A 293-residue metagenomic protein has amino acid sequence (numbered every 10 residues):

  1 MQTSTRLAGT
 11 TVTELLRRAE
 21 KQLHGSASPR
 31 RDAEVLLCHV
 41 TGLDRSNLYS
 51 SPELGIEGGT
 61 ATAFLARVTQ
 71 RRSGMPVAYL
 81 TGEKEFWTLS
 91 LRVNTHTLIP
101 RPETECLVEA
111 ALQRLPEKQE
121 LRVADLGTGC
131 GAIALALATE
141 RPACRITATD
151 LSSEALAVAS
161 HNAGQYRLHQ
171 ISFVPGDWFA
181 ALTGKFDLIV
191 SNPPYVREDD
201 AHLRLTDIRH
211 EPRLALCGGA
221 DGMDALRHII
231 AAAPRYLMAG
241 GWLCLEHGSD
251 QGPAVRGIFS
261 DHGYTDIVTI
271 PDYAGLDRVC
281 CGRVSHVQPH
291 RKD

Functional and structural regions predicted by a protein language model:
M1-Y49, I56: Non-catalytic accessory regions of SAM-dependent methyltransferases
L23, L115, A163, A233 (+1 more regions): Conserved hydrophobic residues forming the short capping helix/wall of the S-adenosyl-L-methionine
V35-Q113: Conserved AdoMet
A78, V196, D250: Active-site beta-alpha loop architecture of Rossmann-like, nucleotide-cofactor-dependent enzymes
E103-I208: Conserved SAM/SAH cofactor-binding pocket of Class I
T149-L156, L205-M238, W242, H247-D250: Glycine-rich S-adenosyl-L-methionine
C244-H262: Short, electropositive alpha-helical surface patch
S260-D293: Core SAM-dependent methyltransferase catalytic element
